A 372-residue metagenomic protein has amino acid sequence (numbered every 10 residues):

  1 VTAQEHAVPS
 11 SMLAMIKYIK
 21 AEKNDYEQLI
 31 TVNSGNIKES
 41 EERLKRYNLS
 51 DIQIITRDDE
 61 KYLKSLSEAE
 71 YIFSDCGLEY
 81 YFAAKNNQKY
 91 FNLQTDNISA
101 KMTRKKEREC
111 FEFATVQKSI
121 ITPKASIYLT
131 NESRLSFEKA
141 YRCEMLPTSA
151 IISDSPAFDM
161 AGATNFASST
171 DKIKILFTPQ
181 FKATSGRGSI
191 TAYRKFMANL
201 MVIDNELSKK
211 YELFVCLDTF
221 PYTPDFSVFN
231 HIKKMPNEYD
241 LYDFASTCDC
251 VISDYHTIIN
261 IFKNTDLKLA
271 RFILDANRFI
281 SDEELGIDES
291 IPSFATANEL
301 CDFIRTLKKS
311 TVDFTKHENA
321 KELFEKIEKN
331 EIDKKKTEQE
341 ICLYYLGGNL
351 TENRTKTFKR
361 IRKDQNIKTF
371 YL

Functional and structural regions predicted by a protein language model:
V1-A161, L343-L346, T351-L372: Active-site and donor-binding regions of nucleotide-sugar-utilizing enzymes
A7-N24, S155-D225, F294-T296, G348-K368: Conserved catalytic-core segment of nucleotide-activated headgroup transferases in glycan assembly
D51-A69, T219-N260, N264-T265: Donor nucleotide-activated moiety binding/catalytic core segment of transferases that use nucleotide-activated donors
Q53-D58, I151-S153, I232-E238, E289-F303: Short acidic-hydrophobic, aromatic-tinged amphipathic segments that line or gate anion-handling sites
E70-K101, E238-S281: A donor-sugar binding/catalytic signature common to diverse glycosyltransferases and related nucleotide-sugar
Q88, D171-I175, Q339-C342: Nucleotide donor/acceptor-binding cores
P147, S227-N230, T257-E322: Catalytic binding pocket for nucleotide-activated donors in carbohydrate/polymer assembly enzymes
A297-E352, F358-K359, K363, I367: C-terminal amphipathic helix plus adjacent low-complexity, charged tail appended to glycosyltransferase catalytic
